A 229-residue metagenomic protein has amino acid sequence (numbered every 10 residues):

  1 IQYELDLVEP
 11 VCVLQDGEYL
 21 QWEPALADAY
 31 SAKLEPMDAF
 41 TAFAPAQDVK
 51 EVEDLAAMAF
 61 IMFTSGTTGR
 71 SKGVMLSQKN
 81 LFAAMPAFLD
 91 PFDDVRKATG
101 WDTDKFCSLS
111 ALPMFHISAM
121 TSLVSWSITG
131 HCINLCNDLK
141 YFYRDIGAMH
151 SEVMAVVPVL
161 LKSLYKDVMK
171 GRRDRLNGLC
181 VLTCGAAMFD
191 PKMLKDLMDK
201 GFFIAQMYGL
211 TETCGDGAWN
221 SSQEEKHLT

Functional and structural regions predicted by a protein language model:
I1-C12, E35-M37, K72-M75, S110 (+2 more regions): Short beta-strand->loop structural element characteristic of the AMP-binding/adenylate-forming
I1-V49, V157: Structural core segment of the AMP-binding/adenylate-forming
A44-F63, G69-R70, R96-C107: Conserved pre-ATP/AMP-binding loop-to-beta segment of ANL
M58, T64-T67, S108, M114 (+4 more regions): Conserved S/T- and glycine-rich ATP-binding loop of Class I adenylate-forming
A59-P86: Conserved AMP-binding A3 loop
F82-C107, M114-A155, V159-R172, G178: Conserved AMP-binding/adenylation subdomain of ANL enzymes
E152-V156, L164-L228: Gly/Ser/Thr-rich phosphate-binding loop
